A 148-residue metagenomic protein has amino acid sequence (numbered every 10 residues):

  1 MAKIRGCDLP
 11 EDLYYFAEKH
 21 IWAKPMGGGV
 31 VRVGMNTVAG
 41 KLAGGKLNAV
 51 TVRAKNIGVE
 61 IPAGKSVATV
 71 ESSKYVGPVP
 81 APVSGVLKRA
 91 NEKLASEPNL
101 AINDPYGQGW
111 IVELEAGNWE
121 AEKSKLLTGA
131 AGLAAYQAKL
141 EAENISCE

Functional and structural regions predicted by a protein language model:
M1-A63, G107-W119, S124-E148: Acidic, low-complexity mobile loops and tails
H20, N48-A49, A81-R89: Generic structural motif
P25, S72, A81: Conserved strand-loop elements at the edges of beta-sheets that form or border functional pockets
P25-G28, R89-E97: Short, conserved beta-turn/loop elements at beta-strand boundaries and strand-helix junctions
R32, A95-N103: Short, solvent-exposed secondary-structure boundary/capping segments
V38, Y75, A95-S96: A short acidic/small-residue loop/turn micro-motif
I57-E60, P78, S84-V86: Beta-solenoid/beta-rich acyl/carboxylate-transfer cores
I61-G77, L100-E115: Short hydrophobic beta/alpha edge segments that flank linear recognition/processing sites
